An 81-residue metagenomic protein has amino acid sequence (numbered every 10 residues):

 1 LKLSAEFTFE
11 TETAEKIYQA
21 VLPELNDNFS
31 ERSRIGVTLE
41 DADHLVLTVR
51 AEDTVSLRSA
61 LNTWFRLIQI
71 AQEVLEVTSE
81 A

Functional and structural regions predicted by a protein language model:
L1-A81: N-terminal intrinsically disordered, cationic/polar leader segments that include organellar targeting peptides
